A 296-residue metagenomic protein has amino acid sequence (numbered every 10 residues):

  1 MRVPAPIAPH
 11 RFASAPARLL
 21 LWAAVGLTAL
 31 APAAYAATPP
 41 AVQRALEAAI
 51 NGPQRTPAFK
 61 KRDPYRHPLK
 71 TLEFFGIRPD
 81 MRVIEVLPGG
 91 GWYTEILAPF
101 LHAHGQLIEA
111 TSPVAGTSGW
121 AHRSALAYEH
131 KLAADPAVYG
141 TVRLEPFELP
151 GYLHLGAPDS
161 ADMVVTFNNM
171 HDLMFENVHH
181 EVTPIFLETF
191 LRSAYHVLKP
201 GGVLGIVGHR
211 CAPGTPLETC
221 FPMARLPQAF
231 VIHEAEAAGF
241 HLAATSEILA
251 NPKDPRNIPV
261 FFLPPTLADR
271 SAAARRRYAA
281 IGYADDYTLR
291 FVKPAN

Functional and structural regions predicted by a protein language model:
A45-F74, R78: Class I SAM-dependent methyltransferase Rossmann-like catalytic core, especially the SAM/SAH-binding loop
D80, A103-H104, L198-L204: Short glycine-dipeptide loop
D80-G89: Conserved class I S-adenosyl-L-methionine
A121-L153: S-adenosyl-L-methionine
H154-V164: A short acidic, Gly/Pro-enriched loop at the edge of an enzyme's catalytic core that lines a small-molecule cofactor
E181-P200: A short glycine-rich, Lys/Arg-flanked "PGG" loop and its adjoining helix->strand segment in the class I
P216-A243: Conserved Class I S-adenosyl-L-methionine
A274-N296: C-terminal lobe and adjacent flexible extensions of AdoMet/dcAdoMet transferase-like proteins
